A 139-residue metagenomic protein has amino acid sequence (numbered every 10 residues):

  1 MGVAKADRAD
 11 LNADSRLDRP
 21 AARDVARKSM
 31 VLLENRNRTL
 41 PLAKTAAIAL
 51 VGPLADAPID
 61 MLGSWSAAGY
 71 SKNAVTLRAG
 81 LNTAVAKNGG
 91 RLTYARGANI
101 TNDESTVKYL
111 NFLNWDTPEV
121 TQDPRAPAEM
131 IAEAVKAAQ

Functional and structural regions predicted by a protein language model:
M1-Q139: Preference for extracellular/luminal or secreted protein segments
